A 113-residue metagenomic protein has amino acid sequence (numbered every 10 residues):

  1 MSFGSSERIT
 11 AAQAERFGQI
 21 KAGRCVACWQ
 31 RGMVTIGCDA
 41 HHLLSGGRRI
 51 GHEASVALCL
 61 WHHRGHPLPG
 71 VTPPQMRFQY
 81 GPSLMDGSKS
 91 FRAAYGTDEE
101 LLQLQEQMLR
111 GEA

Functional and structural regions predicted by a protein language model:
M1-F3, E7: Charge-rich, low-complexity N-terminal segments
R8, H42-R48: Short helix/strand-bridging catalytic loops that position acidic/His residues to coordinate divalent metals and engage
T10-D39, W61: Short cysteine-rich loop/turn motifs with clustered Cys
T35-L43, P67-T72: Short Cys/His-rich "knuckle" micro-motifs
G47-V56, R64-A113: Polybasic, low-complexity binding patches
